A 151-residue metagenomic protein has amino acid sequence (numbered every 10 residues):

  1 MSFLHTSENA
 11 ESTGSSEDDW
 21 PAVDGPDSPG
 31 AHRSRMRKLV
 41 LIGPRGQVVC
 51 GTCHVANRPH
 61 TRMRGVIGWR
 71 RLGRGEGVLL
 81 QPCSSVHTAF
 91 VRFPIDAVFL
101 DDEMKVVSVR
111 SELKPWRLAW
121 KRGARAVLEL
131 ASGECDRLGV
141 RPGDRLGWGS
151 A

Functional and structural regions predicted by a protein language model:
S2-A151: Compact, glycine-rich, soluble single-domain proteins
